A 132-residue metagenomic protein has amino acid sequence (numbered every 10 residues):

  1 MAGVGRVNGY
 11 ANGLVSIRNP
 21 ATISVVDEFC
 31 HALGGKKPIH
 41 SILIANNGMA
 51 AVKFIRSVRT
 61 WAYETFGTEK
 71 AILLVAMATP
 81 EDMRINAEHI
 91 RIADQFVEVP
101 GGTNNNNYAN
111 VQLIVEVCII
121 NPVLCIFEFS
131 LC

Functional and structural regions predicted by a protein language model:
A2-C132: N-terminal beta-alpha lobe that positions the nucleotide/phosphoryl donor in ATP/NTP-coupled carboxylate activation
